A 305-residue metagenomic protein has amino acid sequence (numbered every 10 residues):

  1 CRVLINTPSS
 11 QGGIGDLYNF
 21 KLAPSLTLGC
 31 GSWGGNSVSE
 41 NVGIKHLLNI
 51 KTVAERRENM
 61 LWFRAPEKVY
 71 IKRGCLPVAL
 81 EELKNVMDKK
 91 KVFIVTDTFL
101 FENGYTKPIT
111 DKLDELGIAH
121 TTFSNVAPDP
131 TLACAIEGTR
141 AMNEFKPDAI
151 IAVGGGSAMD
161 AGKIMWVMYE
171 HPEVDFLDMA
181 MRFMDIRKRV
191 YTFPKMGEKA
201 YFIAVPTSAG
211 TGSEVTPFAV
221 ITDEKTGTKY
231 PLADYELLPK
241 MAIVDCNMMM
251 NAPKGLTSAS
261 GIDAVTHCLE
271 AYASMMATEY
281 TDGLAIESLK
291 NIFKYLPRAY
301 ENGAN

Functional and structural regions predicted by a protein language model:
C1-L61: C-terminal segments
G15-N19, T106, G162-W166, S213-A219 (+1 more regions): Short acidic, glycine/serine/threonine-rich loops at helix termini
V38-L48, I71-G74, V78, G104 (+7 more regions): Conserved active-site and cofactor/substrate-binding residues in soluble primary-metabolism enzymes
K51-E55, L83, M87, L113 (+6 more regions): Structural signal for hydrophobic packing residues in well-ordered secondary-structure cores of soluble enzyme domains
L61-A149: ATP/NTP phosphate-donor binding region
A133-V244: Glycine/threonine-rich beta-strand-loop-alpha-helix active-site module that forms ligand/phosphate-binding
F218-N305: Carboxylate- and glycine-rich phosphate/diphosphate-binding segment that chelates Mg2+/Mn2+
